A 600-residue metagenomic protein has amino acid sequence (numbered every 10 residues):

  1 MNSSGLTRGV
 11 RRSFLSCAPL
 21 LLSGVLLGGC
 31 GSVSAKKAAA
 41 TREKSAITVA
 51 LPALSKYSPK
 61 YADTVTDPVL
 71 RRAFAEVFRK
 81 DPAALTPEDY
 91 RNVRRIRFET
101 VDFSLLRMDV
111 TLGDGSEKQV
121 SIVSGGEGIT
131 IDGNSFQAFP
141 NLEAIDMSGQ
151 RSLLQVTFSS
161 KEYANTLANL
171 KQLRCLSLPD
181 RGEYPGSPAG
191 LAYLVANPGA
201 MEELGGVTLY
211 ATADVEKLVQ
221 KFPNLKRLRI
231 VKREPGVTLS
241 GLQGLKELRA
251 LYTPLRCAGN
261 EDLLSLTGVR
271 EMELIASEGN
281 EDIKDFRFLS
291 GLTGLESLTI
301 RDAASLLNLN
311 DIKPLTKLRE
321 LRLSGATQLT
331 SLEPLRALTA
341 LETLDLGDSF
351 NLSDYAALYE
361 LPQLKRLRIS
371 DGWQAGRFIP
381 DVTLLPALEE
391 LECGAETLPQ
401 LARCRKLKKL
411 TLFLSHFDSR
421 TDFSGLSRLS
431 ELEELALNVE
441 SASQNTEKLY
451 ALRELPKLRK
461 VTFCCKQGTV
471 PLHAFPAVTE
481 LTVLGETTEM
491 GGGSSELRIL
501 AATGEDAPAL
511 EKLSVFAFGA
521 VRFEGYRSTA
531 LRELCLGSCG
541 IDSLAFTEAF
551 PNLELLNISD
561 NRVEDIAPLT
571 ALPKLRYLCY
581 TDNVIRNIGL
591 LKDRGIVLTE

Functional and structural regions predicted by a protein language model:
M1-G9: N-terminal secretory signal peptides that target proteins for export/translocation
R11-L15: N-terminal export leaders
L27-G29: C-terminal motif of bacterial Sec signal peptides marking the signal peptidase cleavage site
G31-S34: Bacterial signal peptide processing site
A38-T66: N-terminal low-complexity, Pro/Thr/Ser-rich intrinsically disordered segments that act as propeptides or flexible
Y57-A138, G525: LRR flanking "cap" motifs
I96-V110, E117-I131, S135, D146-Y163 (+19 more regions): Concave beta-strand-loop units of leucine-rich repeat
F136, L167, L194-P198, V219 (+16 more regions): Hydrophobic anchor residues at the C-terminal helix/turn of individual leucine-rich repeat
